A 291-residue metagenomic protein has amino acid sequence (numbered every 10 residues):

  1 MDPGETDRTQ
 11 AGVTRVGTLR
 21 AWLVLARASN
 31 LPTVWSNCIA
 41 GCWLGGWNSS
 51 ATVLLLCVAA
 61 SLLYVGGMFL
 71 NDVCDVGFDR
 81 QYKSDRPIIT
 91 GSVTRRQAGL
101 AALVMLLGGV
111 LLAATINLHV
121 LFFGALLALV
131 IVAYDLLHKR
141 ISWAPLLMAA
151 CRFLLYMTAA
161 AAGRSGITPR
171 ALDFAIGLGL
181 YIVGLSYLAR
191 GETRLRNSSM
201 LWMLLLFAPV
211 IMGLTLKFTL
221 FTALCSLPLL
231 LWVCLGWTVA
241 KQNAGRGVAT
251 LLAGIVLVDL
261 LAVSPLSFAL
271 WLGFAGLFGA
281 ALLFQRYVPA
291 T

Functional and structural regions predicted by a protein language model:
M1-D85, S92-V104, V120-L129, D135 (+3 more regions): Topogenic membrane-insertion module of multi-pass membrane proteins
D2-L23, F153, T158-T291: C-terminal membrane-associated helical module and adjoining short loops/tails
I39-C42, P87, Y156, R164: Hydrophobic alpha-helical membrane context
W43-L44, T115-I116, L136-L137, A161-A162 (+1 more regions): Helix-loop junctions at the membrane-solvent interface of multi-pass transporters, primarily the C-terminal
V58-A59, V76-I131, L146-C151, L155-M157 (+3 more regions): Multi-pass membrane catalytic core of lipid/isoprenoid biosynthesis enzymes
